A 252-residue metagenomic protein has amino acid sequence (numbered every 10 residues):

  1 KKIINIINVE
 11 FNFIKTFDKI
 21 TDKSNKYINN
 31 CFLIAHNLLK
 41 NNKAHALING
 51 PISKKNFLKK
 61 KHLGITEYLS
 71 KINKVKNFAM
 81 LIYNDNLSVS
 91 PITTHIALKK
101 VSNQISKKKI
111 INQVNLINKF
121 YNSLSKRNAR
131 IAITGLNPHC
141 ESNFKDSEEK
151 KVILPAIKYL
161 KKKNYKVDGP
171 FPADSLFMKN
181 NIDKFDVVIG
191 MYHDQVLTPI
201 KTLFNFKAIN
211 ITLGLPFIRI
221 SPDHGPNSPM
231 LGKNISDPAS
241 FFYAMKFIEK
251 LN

Functional and structural regions predicted by a protein language model:
K1-N252: Anion-binding alpha/beta catalytic cores of soluble intermediary-metabolism enzymes, centered on
